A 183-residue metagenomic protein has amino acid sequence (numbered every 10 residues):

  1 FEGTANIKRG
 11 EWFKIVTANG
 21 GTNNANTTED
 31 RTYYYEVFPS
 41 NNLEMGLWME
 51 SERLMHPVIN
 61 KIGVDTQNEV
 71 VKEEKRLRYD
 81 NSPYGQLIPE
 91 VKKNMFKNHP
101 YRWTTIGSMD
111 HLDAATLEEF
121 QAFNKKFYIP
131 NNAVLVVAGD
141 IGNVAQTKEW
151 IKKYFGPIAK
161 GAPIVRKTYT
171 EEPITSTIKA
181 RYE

Functional and structural regions predicted by a protein language model:
G3-N6, M55, I59-N60, G142-Q146 (+1 more regions): Bacterial peptidoglycan biogenesis and beta-lactam-recognition machinery
G3-N6, V37-N68: M16/insulysin-pitrilysin zinc metalloprotease superfamily fold
K8-N42, R78-N132, P157-E183: Non-catalytic beta-strand/loop surface segments
Y34, E50, V71, F120 (+1 more regions): Divalent metal-coordination and catalytic microenvironments
M49, R53, E74, F123 (+1 more regions): Generic, well-ordered alpha-helical scaffold segments in large soluble proteins
I62-E69, R76, S82-K92, G142 (+1 more regions): Non-catalytic accessory/assembly modules
N68, L117-Y154: Non-catalytic, conformational "gating/processing" segments within enzyme and secreted inhibitor domains
